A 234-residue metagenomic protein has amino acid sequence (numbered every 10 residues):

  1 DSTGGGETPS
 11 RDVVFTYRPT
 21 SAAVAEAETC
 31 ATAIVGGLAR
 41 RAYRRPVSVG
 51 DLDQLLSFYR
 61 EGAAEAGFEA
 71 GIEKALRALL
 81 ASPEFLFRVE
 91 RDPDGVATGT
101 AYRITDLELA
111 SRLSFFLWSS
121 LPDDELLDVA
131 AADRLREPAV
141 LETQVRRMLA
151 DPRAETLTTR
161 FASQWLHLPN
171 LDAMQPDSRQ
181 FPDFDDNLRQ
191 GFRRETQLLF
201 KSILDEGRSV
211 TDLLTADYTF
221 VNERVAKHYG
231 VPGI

Functional and structural regions predicted by a protein language model:
D1-I234: Low-complexity, glycine/serine/threonine/alanine-rich intrinsically disordered linker and propeptide segments
